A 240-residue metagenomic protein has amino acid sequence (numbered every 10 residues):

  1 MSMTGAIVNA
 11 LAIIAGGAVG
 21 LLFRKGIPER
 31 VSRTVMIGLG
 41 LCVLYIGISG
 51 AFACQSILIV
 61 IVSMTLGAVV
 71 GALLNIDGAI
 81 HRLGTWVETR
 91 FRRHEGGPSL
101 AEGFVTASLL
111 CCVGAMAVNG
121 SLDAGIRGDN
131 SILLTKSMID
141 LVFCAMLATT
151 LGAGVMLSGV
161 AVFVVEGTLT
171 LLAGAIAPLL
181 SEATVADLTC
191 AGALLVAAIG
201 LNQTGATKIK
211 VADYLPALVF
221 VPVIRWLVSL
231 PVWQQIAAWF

Functional and structural regions predicted by a protein language model:
M1-A15, L58, V62, G125-S137 (+1 more regions): Structural signature of hydrophobic alpha-helical transmembrane segments
A6, F23-V35, L100-F104, A124-N130: Membrane-interface helix-loop junctions in multi-pass transporters/channels
V8-G16, G20, R24, G40-L41 (+15 more regions): Alpha-helical transmembrane segments in multi-pass membrane proteins
V19-R33, S49-Q55, L147, L151-L195 (+1 more regions): Transmembrane-helix boundary and interhelical-loop signature of multi-pass inner-membrane proteins
E29, L44-L58, T85-R93, A238-F240: Hydrophobic transmembrane alpha-helices of multi-pass solute/ion transporters
I59-E102: Glycine/small-residue-rich loop that forms an oxyanion/phosphate-binding "nest" at active or ligand-binding sites
L100-A175: Helix-loop-helix junctions within the multi-pass membrane cores of secondary transporters/permeases
R225-F240: Juxtamembrane boundary at the C-terminal end of a transmembrane helix
